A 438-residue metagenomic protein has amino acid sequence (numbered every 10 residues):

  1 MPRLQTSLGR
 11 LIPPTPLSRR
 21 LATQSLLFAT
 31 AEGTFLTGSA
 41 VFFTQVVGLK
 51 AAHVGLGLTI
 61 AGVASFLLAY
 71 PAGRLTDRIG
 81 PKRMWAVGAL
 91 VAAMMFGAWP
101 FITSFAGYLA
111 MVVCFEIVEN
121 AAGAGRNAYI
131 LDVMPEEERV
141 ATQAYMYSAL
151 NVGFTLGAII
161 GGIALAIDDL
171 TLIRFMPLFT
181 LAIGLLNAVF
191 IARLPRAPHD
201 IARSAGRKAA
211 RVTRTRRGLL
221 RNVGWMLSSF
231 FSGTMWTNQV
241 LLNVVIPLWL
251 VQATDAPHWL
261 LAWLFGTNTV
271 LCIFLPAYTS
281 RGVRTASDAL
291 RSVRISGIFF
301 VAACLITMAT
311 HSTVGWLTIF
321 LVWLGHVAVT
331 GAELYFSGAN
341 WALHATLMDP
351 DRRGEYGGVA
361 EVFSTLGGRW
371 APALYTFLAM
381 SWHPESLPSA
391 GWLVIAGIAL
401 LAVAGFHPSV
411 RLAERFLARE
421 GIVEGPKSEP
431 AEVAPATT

Functional and structural regions predicted by a protein language model:
M1-S18, L194-T234, G425-T438: Juxtamembrane intracellular "pre-TM" segments in multi-pass secondary transporters
I12-G62, G224-N268: Helix-loop boundary and gating motifs at the non-cytosolic
L67-T103: Conserved MFS/SLC helix-loop-helix module at the cytosolic interface between two early adjacent transmembrane helices
L68-G80, L165, F274-R291: Helix-to-loop junctions at the C-terminal end of transmembrane segments in multipass secondary transporters
R83-G97, L181, R291-T307: Structural signature of the two symmetry-related core transmembrane helices
G162, A182-A202, G405-S409: C-terminal membrane-cytosol helix-exit motif in multi-pass small-molecule transporters
A166-L181, A379-A399: A membrane-interface helix-boundary motif in multi-pass transporters
R291-S337: C-terminal transmembrane helical hairpin of 12-TM major facilitator-type secondary transporters
